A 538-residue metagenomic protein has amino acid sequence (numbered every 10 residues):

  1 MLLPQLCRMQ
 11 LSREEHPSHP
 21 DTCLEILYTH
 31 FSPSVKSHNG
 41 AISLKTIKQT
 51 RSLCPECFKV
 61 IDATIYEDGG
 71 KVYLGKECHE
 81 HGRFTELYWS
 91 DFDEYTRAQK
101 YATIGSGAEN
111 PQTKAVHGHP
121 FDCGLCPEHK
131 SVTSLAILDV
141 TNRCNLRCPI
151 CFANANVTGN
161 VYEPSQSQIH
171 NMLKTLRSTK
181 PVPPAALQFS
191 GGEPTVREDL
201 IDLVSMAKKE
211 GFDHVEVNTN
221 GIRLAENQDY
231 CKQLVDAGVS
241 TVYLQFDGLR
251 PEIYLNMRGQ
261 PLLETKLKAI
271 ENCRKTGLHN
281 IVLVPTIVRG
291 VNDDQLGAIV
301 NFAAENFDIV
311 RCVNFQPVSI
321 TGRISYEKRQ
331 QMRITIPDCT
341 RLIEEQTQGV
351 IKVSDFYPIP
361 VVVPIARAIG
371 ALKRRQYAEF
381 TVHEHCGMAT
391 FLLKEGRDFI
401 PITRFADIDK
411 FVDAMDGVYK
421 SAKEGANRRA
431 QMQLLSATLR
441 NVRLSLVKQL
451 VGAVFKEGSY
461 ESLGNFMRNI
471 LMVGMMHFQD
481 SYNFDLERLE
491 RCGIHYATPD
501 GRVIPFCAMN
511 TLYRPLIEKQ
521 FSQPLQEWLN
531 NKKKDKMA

Functional and structural regions predicted by a protein language model:
P4-C7, S18-G118, G124, K373-A538: Radical SAM enzyme core and accessory elements
Y66, G70-E94, Y101, G105-T219 (+3 more regions): Conserved alpha-helical substructure of the radical SAM core
V140, F152-A155, G191, T219 (+5 more regions): Glycine-rich, histidine-containing beta strand-loop boundary motifs that form or position
G159, R250-N256, R323-Y326: A short acidic, helix-capping loop that chelates divalent metal ions and anchors anionic groups
H170-Q188, R197-P317: Radical SAM/AdoMet-radical enzyme domain recognition
K275-E461: Radical SAM enzyme [4Fe-4S]-AdoMet core and its adjacent flexible, acidic and glycine-rich loops/tails across
